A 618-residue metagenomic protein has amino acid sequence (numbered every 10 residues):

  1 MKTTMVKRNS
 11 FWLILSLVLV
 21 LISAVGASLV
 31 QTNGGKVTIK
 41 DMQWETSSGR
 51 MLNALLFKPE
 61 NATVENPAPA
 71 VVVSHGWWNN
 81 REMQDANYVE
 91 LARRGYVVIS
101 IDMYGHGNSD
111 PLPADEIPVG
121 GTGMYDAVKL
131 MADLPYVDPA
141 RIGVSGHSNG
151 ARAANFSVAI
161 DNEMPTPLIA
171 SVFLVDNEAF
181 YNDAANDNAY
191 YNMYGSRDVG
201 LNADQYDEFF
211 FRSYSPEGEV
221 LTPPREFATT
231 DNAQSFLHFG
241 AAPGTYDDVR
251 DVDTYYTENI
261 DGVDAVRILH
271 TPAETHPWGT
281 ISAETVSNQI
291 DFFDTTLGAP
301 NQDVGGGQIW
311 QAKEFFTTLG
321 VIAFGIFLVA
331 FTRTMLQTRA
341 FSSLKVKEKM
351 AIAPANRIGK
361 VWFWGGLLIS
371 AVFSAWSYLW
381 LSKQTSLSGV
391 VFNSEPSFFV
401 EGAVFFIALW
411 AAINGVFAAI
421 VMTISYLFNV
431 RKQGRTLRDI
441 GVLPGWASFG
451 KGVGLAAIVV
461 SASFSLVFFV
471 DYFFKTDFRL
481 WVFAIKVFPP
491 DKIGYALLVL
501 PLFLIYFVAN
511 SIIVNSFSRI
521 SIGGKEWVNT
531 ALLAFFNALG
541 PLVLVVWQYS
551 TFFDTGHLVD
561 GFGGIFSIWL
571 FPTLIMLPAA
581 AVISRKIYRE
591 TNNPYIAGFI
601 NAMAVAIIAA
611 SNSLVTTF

Functional and structural regions predicted by a protein language model:
M1-N9, Q308, A351-I358: Short, Lys/Arg-rich N-terminal segment immediately upstream of the first membrane anchor
V6-E45, N53-L55: An N-terminal hydrophobic leader/cap segment in hydrolases
S10-L19, G320-F324, G365-I369, I413: Hydrophobic H-region at the start of alpha-helical membrane spans
A24-A27, V329-R333, F373-K383: Alpha-helical transmembrane segments of multi-pass membrane proteins
K36-I309: Soluble extramembrane regions of membrane proteins in the secretory/endomembrane system
G307-V321: Juxtamembrane/start-of-transmembrane alpha-helix segments at the extracytoplasmic/lumenal side of membrane anchors
I322-L367: Juxtamembrane interface at the cytosolic side of transmembrane helices
W364-F618: Alpha-helical transmembrane segments of integral membrane proteins
